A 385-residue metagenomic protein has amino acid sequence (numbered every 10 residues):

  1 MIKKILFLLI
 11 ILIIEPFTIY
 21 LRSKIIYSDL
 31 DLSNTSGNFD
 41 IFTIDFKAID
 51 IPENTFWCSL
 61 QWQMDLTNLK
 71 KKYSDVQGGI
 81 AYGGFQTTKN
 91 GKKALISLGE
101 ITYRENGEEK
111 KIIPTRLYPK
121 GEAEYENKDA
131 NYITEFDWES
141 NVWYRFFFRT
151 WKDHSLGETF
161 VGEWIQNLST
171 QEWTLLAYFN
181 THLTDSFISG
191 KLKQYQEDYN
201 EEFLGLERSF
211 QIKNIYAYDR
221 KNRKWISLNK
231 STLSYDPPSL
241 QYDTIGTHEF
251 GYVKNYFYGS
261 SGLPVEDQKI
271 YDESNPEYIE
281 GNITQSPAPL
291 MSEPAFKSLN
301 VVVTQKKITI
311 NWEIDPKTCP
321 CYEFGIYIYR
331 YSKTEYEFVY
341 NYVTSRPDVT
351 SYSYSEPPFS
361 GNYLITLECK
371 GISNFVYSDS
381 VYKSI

Functional and structural regions predicted by a protein language model:
Y20-I112: Secretory/extracellular carbohydrate-interaction modules and structurally similar beta-sandwich "look-alikes"
R22-F39, D45-N54, E201-F324: Activation corresponds to long, low-complexity, non-globular regions
L30-S33, Y132-D137, N341-V343, S355: Beta-strand-rich interaction surfaces with strong enrichment in secreted/lumenal proteins
P119-W143: Short, aromatic/His-centered strand-loop micro-motif at the edge of beta-sheets
W138-L175: Carbohydrate-binding surfaces in secreted/extracellular proteins
L176-R208: Flexible glycan-contacting loops in extracellular carbohydrate-active proteins
Y327-P358: Recognizes extended acidic, P/S/T-rich segments that occur within or adjacent to Ig-like beta-sandwich modules
E356-Y377: Beta-strand-rich modules
